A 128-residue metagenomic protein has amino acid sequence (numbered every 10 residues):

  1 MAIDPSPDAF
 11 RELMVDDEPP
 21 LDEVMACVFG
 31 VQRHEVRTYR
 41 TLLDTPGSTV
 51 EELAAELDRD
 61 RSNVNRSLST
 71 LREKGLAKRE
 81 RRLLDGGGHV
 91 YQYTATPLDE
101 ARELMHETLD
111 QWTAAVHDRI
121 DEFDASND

Functional and structural regions predicted by a protein language model:
D4-V28: Short, Lys/Arg-enriched N-terminal segment that forms or immediately precedes the first helix of a structured domain
V24-H34, T49, R81-L104: Short, cationic-aromatic polyanion-contact patches
V36-R40: Pre-recognition alpha-helix immediately N-terminal to the DNA-recognition helix within helix-turn-helix or winged-helix
L42, L53, V64-K74: Basic amphipathic alpha-helical segments that dock to polyanions
S48-A55: Short acidic, hydrophobic short linear motifs in intrinsically disordered regions
E73-R82: A short, conserved structural fragment
L98-D128: Amphipathic alpha-helical dimerization/coiled-coil segments that flank or bridge DNA-binding/regulatory modules
